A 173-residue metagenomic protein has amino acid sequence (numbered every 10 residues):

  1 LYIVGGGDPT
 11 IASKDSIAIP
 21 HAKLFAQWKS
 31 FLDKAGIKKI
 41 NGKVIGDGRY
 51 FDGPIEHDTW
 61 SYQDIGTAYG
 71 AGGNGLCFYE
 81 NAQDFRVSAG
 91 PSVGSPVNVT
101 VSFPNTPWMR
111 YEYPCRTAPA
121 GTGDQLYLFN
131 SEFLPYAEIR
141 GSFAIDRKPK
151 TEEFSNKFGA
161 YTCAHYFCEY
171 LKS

Functional and structural regions predicted by a protein language model:
L1-S173: Conserved serine DD-peptidase/penicillin-binding transpeptidase domain and beta-lactam-recognizing active-site
